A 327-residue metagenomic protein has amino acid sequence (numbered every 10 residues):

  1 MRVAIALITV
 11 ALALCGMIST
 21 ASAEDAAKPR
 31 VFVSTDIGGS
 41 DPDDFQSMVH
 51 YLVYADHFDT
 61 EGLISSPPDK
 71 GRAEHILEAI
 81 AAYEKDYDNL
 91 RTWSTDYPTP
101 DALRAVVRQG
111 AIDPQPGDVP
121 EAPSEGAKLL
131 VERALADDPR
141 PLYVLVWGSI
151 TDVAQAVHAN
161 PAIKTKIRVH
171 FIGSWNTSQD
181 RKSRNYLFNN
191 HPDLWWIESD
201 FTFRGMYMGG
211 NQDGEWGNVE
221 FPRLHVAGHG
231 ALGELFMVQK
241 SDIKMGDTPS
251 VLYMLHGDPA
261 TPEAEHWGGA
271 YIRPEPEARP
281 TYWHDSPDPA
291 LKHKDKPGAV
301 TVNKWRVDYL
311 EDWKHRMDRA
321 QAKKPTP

Functional and structural regions predicted by a protein language model:
I5-M17: Bacterial N-terminal signal peptides
S19-A23: Sec/Tat signal peptide C-region and signal peptidase I cleavage site
E24-P327: N-terminal acidic, glycine/proline-rich low-complexity segments
